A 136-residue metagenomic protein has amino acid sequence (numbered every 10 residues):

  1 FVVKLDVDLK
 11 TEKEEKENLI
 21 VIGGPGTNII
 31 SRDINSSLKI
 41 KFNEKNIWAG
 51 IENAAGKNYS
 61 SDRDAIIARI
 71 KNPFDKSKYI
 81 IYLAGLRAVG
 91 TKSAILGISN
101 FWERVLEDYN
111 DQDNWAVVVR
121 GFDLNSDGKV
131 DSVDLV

Functional and structural regions predicted by a protein language model:
F1-V136: Solvent-exposed alpha-helical segments and adjacent loops that form catalytic or protein-interaction surfaces
